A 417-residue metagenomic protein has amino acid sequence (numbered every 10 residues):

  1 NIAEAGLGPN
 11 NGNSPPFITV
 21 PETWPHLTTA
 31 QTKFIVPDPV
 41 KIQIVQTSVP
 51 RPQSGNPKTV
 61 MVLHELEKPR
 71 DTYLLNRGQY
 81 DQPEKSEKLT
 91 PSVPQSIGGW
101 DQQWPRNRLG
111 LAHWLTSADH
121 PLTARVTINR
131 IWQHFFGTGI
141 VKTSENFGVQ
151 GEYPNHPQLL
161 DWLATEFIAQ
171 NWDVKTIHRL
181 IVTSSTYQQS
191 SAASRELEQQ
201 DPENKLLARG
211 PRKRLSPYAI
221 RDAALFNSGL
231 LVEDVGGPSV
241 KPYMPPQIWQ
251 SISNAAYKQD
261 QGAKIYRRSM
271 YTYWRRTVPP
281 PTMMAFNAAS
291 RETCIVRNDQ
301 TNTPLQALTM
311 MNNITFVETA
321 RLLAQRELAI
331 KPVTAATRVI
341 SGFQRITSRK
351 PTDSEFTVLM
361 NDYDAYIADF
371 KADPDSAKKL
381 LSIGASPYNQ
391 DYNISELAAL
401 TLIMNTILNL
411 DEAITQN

Functional and structural regions predicted by a protein language model:
N1: Short, aromatic- and glycine-rich surface loops/edge beta-strands on solvent-exposed regions
E4-K264, M283, A289-N298, M311-A385 (+2 more regions): Primarily short, surface-exposed interaction patches in extracytoplasmic proteins
G78, W274-R276, I314, I407: A broadly conserved detector of short glycine/acidic/proline-rich loop/turn motifs that flank catalytic sites and bind
R268, R275-F286: Active-site Gly/Thr loop motif
I403: Short, surface-exposed polybasic-aromatic patches that bind anionic ligands, especially phosphate groups
T406-Q416: Short, low-complexity, Pro/Ser/Thr/Gly-rich segments in the mature regions of secreted, periplasmic
